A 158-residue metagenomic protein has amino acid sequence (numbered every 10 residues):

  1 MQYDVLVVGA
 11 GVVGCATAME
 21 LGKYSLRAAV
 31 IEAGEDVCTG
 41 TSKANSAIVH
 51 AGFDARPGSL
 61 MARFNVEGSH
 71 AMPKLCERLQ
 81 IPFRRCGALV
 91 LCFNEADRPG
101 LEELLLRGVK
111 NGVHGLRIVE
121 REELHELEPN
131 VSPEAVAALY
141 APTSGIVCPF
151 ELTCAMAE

Functional and structural regions predicted by a protein language model:
Y3-V30: N-terminal Rossmann-like FAD-binding beta1-loop-alpha1 element of flavoenzymes
G11, G34, A47: Proline-glycine-enriched beta-turn/loop adjacent to the NAD(P) cofactor-binding site in Rossmann-like oxidoreductases
T17, M72, L104, A155-M156: Aromatic/hydrophobic pocket-lining residues that form π-stacking "cages" and hydrophobic walls in ligand
G22-A44: Glycine-rich FAD pyrophosphate-binding loop
G34-D36, L124, M156: Short beta-to-alpha linker loops that shape the active-site pocket of alpha/beta-hydrolase fold enzymes
A47-L127, V136: Dinucleotide-binding Rossmann-like beta1-alpha1 core, especially the glycine-rich loop that anchors the ADP
S132-P133: The feature captures the short pre-catalytic strand/loop hairpin that immediately precedes and shapes the active-site
L139-E158: Helical element adjacent to the flavin cofactor pocket in flavoenzyme catalytic cores
